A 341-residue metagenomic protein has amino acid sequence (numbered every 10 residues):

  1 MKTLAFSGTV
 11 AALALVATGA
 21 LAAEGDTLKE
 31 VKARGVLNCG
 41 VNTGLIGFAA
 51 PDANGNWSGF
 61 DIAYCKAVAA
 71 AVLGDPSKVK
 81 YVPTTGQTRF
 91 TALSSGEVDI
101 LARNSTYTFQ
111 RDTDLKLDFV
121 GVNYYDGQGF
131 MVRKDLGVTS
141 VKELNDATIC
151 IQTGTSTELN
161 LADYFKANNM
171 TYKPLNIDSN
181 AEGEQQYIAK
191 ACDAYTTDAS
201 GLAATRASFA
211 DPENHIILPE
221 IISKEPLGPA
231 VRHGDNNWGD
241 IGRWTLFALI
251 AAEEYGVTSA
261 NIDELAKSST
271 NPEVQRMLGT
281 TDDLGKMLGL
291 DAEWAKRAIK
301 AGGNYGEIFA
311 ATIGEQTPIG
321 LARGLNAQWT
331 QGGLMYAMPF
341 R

Functional and structural regions predicted by a protein language model:
S7-A17: Bacterial N-terminal signal peptides
T18-A22: Sec/Tat signal peptide C-region and signal peptidase I cleavage site
E24, V79-T91, L136, P174-A189: Short helix-initiation/N-cap motifs at beta->coil->alpha
E24-A102, L290-E293, Y305, Q328 (+1 more regions): Extracytoplasmic small-molecule ligand-binding "clamshell" domains of the periplasmic binding protein/Venus flytrap
N38-G47, W57-V72, T106, D126-E182: Bilobed "Venus flytrap"/periplasmic-binding protein-like clamshell domains and structurally analogous long
A63-K66, A70-V72, D135-V138, K142 (+6 more regions): Extended ligand-binding regions for polar small-molecule ligands
K66, A70, G74, K78-E143 (+3 more regions): Acidic, polar ligand-binding/catalytic clefts
L278-R341: C-terminal functional modules
